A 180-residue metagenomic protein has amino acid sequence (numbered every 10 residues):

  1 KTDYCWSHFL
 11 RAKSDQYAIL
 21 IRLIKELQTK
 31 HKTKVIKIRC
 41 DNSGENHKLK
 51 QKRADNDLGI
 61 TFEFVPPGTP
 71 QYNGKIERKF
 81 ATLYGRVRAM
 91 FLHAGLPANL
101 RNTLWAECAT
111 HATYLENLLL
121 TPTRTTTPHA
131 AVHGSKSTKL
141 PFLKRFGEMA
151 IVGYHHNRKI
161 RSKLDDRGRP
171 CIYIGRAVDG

Functional and structural regions predicted by a protein language model:
K1-G180: Anionic group-binding determinants
